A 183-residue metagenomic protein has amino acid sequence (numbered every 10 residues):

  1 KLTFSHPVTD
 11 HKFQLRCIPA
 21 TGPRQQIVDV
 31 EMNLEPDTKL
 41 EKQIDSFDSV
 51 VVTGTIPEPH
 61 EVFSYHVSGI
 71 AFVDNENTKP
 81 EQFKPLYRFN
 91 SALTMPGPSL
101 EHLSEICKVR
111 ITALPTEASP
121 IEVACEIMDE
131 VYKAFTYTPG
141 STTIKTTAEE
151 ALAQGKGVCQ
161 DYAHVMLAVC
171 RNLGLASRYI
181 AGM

Functional and structural regions predicted by a protein language model:
K1-N77: Intrinsically disordered, low-complexity N-terminal segments that are enriched in acidic
S5, K12, R24, D29-E31 (+9 more regions): Generic secondary-structure boundary/loop-capping signal
N75, F83-G157, V165, N172-L173: Secondary-structure boundary elements
P80: Ordered, soluble secondary-structure elements with a strong preference for glycine-centered loop motifs and nearby
G174-M183: Short, well-structured beta-strand/strand-turn elements
